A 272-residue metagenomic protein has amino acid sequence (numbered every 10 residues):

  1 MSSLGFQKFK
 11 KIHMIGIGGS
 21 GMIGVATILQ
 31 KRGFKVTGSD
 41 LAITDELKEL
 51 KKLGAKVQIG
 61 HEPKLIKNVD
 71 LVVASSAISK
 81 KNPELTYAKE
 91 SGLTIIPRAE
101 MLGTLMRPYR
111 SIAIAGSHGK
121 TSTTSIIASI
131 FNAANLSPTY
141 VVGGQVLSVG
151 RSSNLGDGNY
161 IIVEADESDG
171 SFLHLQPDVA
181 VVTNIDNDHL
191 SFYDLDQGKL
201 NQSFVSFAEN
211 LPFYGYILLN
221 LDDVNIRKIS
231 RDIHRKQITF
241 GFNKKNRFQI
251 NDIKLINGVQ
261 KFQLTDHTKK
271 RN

Functional and structural regions predicted by a protein language model:
M1-S2, D252-R271: Acidic-glycine-rich active-site phosphate/pyrophosphate-binding loop
L4-G5, I28-K31, K51-K52, K64-K67 (+4 more regions): Phosphate-binding loop of NTP-binding sites
I12-I17: Conserved N-terminal Rossmann-fold NAD(P)-binding element of oxidoreductases
G19, L41-T44, K244: Helix N-cap at the beta1-alpha1 junction of Rossmann-like dinucleotide-binding domains, i.e., the first residues
M22: N-terminal Rossmann-fold NAD(P) dinucleotide-binding loop
F34-E49: NAD(P)-binding Rossmann-fold cofactor-contacting core
V57-G60, I96: Short acidic-hydrophobic, aromatic-tinged amphipathic segments that line or gate anion-handling sites
